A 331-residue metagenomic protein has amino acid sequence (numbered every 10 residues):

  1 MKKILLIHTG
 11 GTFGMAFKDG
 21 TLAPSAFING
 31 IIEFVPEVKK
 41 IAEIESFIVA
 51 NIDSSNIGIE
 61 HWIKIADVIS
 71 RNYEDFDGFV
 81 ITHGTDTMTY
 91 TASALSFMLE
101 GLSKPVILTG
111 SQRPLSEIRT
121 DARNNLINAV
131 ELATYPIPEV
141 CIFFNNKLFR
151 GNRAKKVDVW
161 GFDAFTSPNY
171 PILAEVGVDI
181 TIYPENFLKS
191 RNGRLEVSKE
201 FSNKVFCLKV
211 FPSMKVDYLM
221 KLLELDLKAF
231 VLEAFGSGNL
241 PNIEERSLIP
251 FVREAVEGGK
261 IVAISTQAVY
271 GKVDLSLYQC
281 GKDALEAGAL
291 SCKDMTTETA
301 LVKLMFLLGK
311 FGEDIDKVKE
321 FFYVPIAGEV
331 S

Functional and structural regions predicted by a protein language model:
M1-S70, Y270: ATP/NTP phosphate-donor binding region
K2, I7-G11, M15, I28-V38 (+3 more regions): Accessory alpha-helical/coil subdomains and C-terminal extensions that flank or cap enzyme catalytic cores
I7-T9, I81-H83, I107-G110, C141-N145 (+3 more regions): Short beta-strand segments
A16-G20, A92-S93, I118-D121, G151-K156 (+1 more regions): Short acidic, glycine/serine/threonine-rich loops at helix termini
T82-K104, L240-F251, C280: Short Gly/Thr/Asp-enriched flexible loops that form oxyanion-binding sites at enzyme active sites
A92-D121, N128-Y135, A255-T266: Short, acidic/small-residue loops that bind anionic groups at enzyme active sites
L108-G177: Internal gly/pro-rich beta-alpha loop/helix module that stabilizes soluble enzyme cofactors or their anionic handles
S237-S331: C-terminal non-catalytic interaction/assembly regions of soluble proteins
